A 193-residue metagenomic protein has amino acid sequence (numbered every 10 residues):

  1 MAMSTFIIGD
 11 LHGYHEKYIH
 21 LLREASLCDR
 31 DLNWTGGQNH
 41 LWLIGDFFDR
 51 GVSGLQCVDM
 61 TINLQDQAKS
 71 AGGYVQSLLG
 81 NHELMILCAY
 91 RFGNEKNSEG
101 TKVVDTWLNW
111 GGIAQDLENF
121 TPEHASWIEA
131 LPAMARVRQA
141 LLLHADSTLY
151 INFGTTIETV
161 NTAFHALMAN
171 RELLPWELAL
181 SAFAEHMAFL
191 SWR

Functional and structural regions predicted by a protein language model:
M1-M60: N-terminal active-site segment of His-dependent metallophosphoesterases
I8-G9, W42-G45, Q76-G80, L143 (+1 more regions): Active-site neighborhood of phospho(di)ester-bond hydrolases with catalytic His/Asp-centered motifs
H12-H15, H20, H40, H82 (+4 more regions): Histidine (H) residue identity feature
S26-T35, Q65-G72, M187-R193: Alpha-helix termini
G51-L180: Active-site neighborhood of divalent metal-dependent phosphoester bond hydrolases
L173-R193: Active site of divalent-metal-dependent phosphoester/diester hydrolases
